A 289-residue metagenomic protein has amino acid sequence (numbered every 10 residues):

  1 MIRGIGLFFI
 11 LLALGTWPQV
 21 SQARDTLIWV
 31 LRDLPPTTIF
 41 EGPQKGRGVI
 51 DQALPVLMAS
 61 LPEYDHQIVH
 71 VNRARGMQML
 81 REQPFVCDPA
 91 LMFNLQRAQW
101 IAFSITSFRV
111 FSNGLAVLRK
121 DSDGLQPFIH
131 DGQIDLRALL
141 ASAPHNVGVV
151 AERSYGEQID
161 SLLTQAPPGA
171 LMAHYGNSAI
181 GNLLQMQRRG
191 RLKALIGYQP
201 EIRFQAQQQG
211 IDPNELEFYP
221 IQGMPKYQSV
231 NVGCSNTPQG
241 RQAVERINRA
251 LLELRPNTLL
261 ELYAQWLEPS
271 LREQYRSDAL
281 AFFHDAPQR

Functional and structural regions predicted by a protein language model:
A23-I101: Extracytoplasmic small-molecule ligand-binding "clamshell" domains of the periplasmic binding protein/Venus flytrap
D25-F40, R47, D131-E157: Short loop->beta-strand "edge-of-pocket" segments that line small-molecule binding or catalytic clefts across diverse
L31-P35, R109-G114, G210-N248, E273-R276: Periplasmic-binding protein-like
D51-L61, R119-Q133, S142-N146, Y227-W266: Extended ligand-binding regions for polar small-molecule ligands
L54-P62, L136, L140-G176, L184 (+2 more regions): Ligand-binding cleft/hinge of the Venus flytrap
I68-A141, P220-G223: Acidic, polar ligand-binding/catalytic clefts
R75, R81, P89-W100, D160-S161 (+2 more regions): A ligand-binding cleft/hinge motif common to bilobed small-molecule-binding domains
